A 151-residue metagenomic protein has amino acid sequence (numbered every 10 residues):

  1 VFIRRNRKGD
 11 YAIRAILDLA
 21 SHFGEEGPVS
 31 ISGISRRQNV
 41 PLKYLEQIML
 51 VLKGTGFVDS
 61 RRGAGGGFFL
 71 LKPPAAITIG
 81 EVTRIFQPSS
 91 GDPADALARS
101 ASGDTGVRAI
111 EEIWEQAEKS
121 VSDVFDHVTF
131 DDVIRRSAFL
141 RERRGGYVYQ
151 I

Functional and structural regions predicted by a protein language model:
V1-I16: Short alpha-helical segments that sit at the start of domains
V29-Q38: A short alpha-helical element within helix-turn-helix/winged-helix DNA-binding domains across DNA-binding proteins
R36, K53-G54: Alpha-helical residues within the helix-turn-helix
M49-L50: Short, hydrophobic-biased segments on the C-terminal half of alpha helices that form "recognition helices"
G56-L70: Beta-hairpin "wing" of winged helix-turn-helix
P74-R99: Conserved segment of winged-helix/HTH DNA-binding domains
A96-I151: C-terminal regulatory/oligomerization modules of transcriptional regulators
